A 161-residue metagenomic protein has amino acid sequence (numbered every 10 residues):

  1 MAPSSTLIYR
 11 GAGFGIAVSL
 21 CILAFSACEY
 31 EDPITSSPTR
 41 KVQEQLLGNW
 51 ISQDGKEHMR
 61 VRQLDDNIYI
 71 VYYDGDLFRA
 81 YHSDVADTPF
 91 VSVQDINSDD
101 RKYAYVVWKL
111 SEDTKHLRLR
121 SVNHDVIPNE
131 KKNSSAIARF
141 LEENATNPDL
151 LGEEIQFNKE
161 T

Functional and structural regions predicted by a protein language model:
M1-R10: N-terminal secretory signal peptides that target proteins for export/translocation
T6-L7, C21, Q94: Serine/proline-rich low-complexity intrinsically disordered segments, especially terminal tails, linkers
G13-G15, S36-S37: Short, intrinsically disordered, charge-biased short linear motifs at domain edges
G15-C21: Hydrophobic membrane-insertion alpha-helices, especially the h-region of bacterial N-terminal signal peptides
A24-A27: C-terminal motif of bacterial Sec signal peptides marking the signal peptidase cleavage site
E29-Q45, Q53-T161: Calycin-type beta-barrel ligand-binding domains and close structural analogs
